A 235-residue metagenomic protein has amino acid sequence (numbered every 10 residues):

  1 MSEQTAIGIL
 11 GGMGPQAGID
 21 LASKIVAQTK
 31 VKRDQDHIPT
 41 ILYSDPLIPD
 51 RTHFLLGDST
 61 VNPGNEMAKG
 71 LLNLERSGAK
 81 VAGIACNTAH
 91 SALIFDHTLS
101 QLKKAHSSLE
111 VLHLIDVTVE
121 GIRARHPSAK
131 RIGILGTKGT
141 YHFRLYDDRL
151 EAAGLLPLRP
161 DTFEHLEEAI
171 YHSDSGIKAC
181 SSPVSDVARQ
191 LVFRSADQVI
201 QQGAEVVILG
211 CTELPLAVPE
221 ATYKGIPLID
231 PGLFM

Functional and structural regions predicted by a protein language model:
M1-M235: Non-catalytic structural scaffold of enzyme domains
